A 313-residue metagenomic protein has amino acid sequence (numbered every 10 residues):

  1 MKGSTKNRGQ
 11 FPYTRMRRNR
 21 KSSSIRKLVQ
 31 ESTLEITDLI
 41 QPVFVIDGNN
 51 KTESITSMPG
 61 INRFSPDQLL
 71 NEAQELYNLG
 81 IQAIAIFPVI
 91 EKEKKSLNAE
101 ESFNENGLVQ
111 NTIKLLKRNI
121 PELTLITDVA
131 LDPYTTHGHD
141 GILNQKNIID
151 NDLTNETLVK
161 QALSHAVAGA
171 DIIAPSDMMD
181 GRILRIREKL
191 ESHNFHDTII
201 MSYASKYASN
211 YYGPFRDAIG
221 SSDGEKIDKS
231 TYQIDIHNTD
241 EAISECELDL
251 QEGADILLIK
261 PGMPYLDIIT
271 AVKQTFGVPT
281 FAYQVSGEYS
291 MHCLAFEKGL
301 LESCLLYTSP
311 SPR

Functional and structural regions predicted by a protein language model:
L39-P42, I84-I86, L125-T127, I173 (+3 more regions): Hydrophobic faces of well-ordered beta-strands that scaffold small-molecule active sites in alpha/beta enzyme cores
E53-D67, I142-E156, E225-A242, A295-L306: Active-site mouth loops of central-metabolism enzymes
E53-I61, A83-N106, S176, D180-I183 (+1 more regions): Glycine-rich, proline-tolerant flexible connector loops at the mouths of alpha/beta enzymes
M58-E75, A99-T112, L305: Glycine-rich anion/phosphate-binding loops
Y77, I81-A85, K92-T157: Active-site beta->alpha loop and helix N-cap motifs at the rims of alpha/beta catalytic domains
A99-T127, I183-A204, I268-E288: Alpha-helix-loop-beta-strand connector modules within alpha/beta enzyme cores
Y134-D140, R182-D235: Conserved anion-binding
Y307-P312: Conserved small/polar residues in nucleotide/adenosyl-binding loops
